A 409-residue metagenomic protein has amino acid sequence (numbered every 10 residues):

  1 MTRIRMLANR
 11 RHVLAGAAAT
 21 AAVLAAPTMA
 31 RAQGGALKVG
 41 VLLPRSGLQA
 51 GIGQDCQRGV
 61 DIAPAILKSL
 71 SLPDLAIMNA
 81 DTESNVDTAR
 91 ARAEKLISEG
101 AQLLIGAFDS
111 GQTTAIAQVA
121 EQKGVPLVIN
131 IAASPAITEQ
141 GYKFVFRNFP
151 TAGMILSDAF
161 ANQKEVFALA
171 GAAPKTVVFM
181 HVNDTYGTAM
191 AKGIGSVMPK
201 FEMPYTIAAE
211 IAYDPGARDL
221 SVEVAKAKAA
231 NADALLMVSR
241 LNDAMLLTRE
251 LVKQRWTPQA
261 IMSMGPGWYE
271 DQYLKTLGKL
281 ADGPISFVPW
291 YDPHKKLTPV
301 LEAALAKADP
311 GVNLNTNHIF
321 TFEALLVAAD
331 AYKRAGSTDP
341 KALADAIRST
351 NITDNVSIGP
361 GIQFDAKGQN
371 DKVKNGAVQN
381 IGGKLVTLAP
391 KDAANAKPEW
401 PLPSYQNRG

Functional and structural regions predicted by a protein language model:
T2-L7, L14-G16, A26, A32-G409: Extracytosolic ligand-binding ectodomains
A17-A21: Sec-dependent signal peptide hydrophobic core
